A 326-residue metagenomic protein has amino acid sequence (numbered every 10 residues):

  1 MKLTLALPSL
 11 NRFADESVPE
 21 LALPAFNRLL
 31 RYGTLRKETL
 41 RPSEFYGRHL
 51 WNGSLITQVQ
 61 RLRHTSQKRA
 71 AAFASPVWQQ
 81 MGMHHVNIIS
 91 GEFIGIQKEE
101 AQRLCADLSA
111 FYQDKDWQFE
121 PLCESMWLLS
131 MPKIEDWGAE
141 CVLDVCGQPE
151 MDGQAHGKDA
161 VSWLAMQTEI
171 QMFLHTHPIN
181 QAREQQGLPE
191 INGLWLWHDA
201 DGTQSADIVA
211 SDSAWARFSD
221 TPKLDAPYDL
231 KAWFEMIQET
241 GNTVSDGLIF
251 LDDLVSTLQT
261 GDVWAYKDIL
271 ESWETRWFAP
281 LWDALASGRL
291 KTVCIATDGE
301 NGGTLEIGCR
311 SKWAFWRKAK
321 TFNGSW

Functional and structural regions predicted by a protein language model:
M1-T4: Extreme N-terminal starter segment of soluble prokaryotic enzymes
E16-A101, D107: An N-terminal, globular interaction/scaffold subdomain
A22, K98-L108, M166, F173 (+2 more regions): Well-ordered, non-membrane alpha-helical segments in soluble/globular domains
F93-F119, N180-G193: Extended, Lys/Arg-enriched charged tracts that mediate electrostatic binding to polyanionic substrates
E100-L104, F111, A160-V161, G202 (+1 more regions): Soluble secreted/lumenal catalytic domains with histidine-centered metal-binding or acid-base catalytic motifs
C123-G138, L174: Glycine-rich, mobile lid/loop segments that gate access to catalytic sites or pores
D136-A206: Loop-centered beta-sheet repeat module
D207-W326: C-terminal structured domains
